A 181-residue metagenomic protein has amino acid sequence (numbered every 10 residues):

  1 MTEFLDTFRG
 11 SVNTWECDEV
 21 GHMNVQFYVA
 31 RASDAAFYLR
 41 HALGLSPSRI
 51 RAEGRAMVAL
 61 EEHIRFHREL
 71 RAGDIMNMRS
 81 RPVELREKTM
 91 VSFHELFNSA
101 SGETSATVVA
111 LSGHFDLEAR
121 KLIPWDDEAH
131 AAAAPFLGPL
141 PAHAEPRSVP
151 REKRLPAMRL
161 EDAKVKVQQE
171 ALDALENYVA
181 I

Functional and structural regions predicted by a protein language model:
T2-F8, F66-I75, P82-V167, A171-L175 (+1 more regions): HotDog/MaoC-like acyl-thioester-processing domains
E16-D18: Acidic, divalent-cation-chelating loop motifs in proteins
N24-V25: Glycine-rich phosphate/pyrophosphate-binding beta-alpha loops
Y28-R51, Y178-I181: Active-site helix/loop of acyl-thioester processing domains in fatty-acid/polyketide metabolism, spanning hotdog-fold
G54-A72: Small beta-barrel nucleic-acid-binding modules, principally OB-folds
L60, N77-M78: Short Pro/Gly-enriched beta-strand edge/turn motifs at strand-loop
